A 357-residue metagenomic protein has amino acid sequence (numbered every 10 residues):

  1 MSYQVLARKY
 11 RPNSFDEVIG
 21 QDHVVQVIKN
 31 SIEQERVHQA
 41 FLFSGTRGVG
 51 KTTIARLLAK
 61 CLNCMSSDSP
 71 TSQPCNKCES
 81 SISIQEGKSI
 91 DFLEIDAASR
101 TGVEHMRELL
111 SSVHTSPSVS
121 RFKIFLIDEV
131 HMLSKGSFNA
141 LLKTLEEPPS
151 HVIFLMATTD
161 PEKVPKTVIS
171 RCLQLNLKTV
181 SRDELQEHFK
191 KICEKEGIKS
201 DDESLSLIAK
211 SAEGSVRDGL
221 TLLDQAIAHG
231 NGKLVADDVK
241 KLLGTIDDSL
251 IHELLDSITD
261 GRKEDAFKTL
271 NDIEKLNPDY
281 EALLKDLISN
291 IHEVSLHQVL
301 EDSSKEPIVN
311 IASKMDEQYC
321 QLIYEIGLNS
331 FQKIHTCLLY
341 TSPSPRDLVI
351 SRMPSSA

Functional and structural regions predicted by a protein language model:
M1-Q174, E184: P-loop/Walker A NTP-binding region and its immediately flanking N-terminal helices in P-loop NTPase folds
T53, N139, S206, T221 (+1 more regions): Active-site phosphate/pyrophosphate-handling residues
C64, D347-I350: Generic detector of low-complexity/intrinsically disordered segments and short hydrophobic N-terminal stretches
E86-I90, H105-E108, R121, A157 (+3 more regions): Extended, largely alpha-helical regulatory/partner-binding modules appended to the mid-to-C-terminal parts
A97, P345-L348: Generic detector of well-ordered alpha-helical packing
V168, Q298, R352: Short, flexible helix/strand-to-coil boundary loops that buttress conserved ligand/catalytic motifs in alpha/beta
S351-A357: Hydrophobic alpha-helical segments, chiefly the membrane-spanning helices and signal/signal-anchor peptides
